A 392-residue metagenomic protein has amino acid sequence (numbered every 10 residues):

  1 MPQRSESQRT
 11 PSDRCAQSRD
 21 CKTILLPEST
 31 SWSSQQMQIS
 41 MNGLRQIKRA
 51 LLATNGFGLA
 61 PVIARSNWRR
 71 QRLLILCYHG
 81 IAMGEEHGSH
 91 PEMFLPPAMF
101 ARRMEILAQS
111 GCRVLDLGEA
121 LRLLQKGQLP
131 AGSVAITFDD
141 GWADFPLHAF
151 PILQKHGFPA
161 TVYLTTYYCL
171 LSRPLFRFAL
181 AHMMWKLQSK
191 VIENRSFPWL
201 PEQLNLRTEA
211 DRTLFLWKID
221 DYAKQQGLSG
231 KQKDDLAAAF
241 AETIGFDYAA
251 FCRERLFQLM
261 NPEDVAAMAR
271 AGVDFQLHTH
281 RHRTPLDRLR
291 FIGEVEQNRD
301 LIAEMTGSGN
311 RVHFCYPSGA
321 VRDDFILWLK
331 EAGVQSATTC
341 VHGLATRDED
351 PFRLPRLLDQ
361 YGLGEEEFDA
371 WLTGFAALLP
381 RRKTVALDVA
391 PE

Functional and structural regions predicted by a protein language model:
R4, R9, S18, Q36: Cationic, low-complexity basic patches in intrinsically disordered or flexible, solvent-exposed regions
Q38-T137, D144, L175-K190, N194 (+3 more regions): C-terminal active-site subregion of NodB/CE4 polysaccharide deacetylases
W68-R70, S172-A271: Extended, charge-rich helix/loop segments that form flexible, surface "patches" used to engage negatively charged
A131, W142, F150-Y163, L214-Y248 (+3 more regions): CE4/NodB-like, metal-dependent polysaccharide N-deacetylase domain that modifies extracellular/periplasmic N-acetylated
A131-R207: Acidic/aromatic-lined carbohydrate-recognition and catalytic surfaces of CAZymes acting on diverse glycans
H148-I152, D264, D324-W328: A short acidic, amphipathic alpha-helical/loop segment
